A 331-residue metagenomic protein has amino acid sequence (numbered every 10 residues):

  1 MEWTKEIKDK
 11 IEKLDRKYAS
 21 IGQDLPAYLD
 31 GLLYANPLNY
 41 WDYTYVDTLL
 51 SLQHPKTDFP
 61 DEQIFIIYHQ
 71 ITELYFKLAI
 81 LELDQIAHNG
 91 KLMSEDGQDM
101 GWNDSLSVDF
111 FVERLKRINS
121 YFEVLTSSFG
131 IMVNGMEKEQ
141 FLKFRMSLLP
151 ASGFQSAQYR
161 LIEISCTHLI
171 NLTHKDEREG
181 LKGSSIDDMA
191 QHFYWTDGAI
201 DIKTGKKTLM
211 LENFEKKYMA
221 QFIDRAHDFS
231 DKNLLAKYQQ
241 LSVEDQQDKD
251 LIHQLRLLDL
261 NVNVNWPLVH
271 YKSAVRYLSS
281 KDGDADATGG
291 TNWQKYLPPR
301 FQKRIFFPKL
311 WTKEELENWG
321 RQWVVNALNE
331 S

Functional and structural regions predicted by a protein language model:
M1-S331: Surface-exposed peri-terminal alpha-helical interaction modules
